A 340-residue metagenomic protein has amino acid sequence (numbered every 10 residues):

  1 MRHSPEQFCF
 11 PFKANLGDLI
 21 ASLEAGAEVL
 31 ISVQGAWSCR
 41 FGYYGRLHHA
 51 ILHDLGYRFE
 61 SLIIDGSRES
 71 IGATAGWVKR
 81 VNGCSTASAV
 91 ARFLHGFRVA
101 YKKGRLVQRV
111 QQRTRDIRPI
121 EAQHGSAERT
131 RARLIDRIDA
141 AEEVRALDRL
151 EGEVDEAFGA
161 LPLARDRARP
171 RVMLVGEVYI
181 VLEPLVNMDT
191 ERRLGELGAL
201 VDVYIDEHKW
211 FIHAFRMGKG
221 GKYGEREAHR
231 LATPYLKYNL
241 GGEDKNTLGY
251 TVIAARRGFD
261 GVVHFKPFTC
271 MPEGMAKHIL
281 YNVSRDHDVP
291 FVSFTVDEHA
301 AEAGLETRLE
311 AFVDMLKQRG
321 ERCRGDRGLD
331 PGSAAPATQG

Functional and structural regions predicted by a protein language model:
M1-G340: An N-terminal assembly and electron-transfer interface module characteristic of large anaerobic redox and radical
